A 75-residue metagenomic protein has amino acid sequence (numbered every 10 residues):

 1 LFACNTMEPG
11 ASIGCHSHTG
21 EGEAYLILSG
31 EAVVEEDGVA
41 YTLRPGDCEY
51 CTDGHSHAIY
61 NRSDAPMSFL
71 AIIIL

Functional and structural regions predicted by a protein language model:
L1-C15, E21, L70-L75: A short glycine-rich, His/Asp/Glu-containing loop-to-beta-strand
G20-A32, D37: Glycine- and acidic-residue-biased ligand/ion/polar-headgroup-sensing regions
E31-V33, A40, S56, P66: Structural motif
G38-D53: Short acidic-glycine-tyrosine-enriched beta hairpin
Y50, D64-L75: A short hydrophobic beta-strand segment most commonly corresponding to one strand of the jelly-roll/cupin
I59-S63: Asparagine-centered strand-capping/turn motif at beta-strand->loop junctions
